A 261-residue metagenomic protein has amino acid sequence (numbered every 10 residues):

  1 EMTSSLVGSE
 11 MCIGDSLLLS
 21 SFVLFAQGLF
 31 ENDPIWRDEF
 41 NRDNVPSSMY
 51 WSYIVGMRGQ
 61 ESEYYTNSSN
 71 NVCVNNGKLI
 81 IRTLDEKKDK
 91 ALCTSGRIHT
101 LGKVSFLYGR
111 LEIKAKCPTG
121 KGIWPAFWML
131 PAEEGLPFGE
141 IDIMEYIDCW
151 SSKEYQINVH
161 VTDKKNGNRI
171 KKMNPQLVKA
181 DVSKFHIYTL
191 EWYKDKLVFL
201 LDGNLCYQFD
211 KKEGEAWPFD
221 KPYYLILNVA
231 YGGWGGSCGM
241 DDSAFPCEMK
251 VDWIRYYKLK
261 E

Functional and structural regions predicted by a protein language model:
E1-D15: Single conserved hydrophobic/aromatic residue that forms the stacking wall/gate of nucleotide- or nucleobase-binding
L17-L19: Leucine-biased recognition of intrinsically disordered, low-complexity hydrophobic segments
Q27-E261: GH16 jelly-roll
